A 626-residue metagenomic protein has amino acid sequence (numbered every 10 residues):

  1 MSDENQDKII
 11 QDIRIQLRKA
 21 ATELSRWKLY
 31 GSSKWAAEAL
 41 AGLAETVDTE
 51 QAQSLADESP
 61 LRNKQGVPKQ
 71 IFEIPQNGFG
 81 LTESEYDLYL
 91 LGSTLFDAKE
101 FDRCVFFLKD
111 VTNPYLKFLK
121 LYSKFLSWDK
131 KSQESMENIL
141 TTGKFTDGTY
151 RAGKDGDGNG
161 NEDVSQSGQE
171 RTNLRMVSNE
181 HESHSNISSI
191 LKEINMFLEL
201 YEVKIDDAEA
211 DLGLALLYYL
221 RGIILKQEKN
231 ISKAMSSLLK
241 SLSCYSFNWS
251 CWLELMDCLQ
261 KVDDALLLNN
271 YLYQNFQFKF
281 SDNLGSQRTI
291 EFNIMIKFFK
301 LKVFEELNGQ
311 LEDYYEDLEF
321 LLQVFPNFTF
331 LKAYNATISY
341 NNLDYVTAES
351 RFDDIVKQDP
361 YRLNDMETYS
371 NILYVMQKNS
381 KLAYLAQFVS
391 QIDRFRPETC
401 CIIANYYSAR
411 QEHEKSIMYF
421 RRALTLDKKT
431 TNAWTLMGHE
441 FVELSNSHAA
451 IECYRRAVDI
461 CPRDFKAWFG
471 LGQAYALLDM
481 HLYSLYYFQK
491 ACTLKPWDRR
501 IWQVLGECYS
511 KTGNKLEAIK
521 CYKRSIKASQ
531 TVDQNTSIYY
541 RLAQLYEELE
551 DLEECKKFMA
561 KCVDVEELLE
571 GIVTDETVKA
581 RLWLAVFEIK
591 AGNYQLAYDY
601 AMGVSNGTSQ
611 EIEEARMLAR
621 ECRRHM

Functional and structural regions predicted by a protein language model:
W27-K28, K99, W128, K229 (+10 more regions): Residue-level detector of the short coil/turn that links helix A to helix B within each tetratricopeptide repeat
T82, L212, S246, E291 (+10 more regions): Short coil turns that delineate tetratricopeptide repeat
D87, L116, L217, C251 (+10 more regions): TPR alpha-solenoid repeat register
F96, K226, E305, Y340 (+10 more regions): Position-specific recognition of the canonical hydrophobic site in helix A of tetratricopeptide repeat
L242-S243, F320-Q323, D354-K357, F388-Q391 (+7 more regions): Conserved structural position within tetratricopeptide repeats
